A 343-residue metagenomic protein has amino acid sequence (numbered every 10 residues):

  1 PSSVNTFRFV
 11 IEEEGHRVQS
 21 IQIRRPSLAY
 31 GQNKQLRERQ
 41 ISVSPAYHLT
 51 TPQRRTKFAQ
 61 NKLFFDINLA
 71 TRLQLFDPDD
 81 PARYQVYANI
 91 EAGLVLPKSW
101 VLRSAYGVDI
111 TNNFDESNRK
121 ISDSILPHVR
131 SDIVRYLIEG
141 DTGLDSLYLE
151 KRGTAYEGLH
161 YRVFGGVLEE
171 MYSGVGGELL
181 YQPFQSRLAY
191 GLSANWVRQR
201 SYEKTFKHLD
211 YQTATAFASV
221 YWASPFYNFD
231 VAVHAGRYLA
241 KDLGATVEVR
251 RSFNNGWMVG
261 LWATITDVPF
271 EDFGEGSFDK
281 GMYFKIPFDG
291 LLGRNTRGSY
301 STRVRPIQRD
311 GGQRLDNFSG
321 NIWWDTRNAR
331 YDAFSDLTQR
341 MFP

Functional and structural regions predicted by a protein language model:
P1-G153, L209, P343: Outer-membrane beta-barrel initiation region
Q32-L63, G293-M341: Outer-membrane beta-barrel biogenesis signature
A59, Y84, A92-W100, G153-E157 (+6 more regions): Outer-membrane beta-barrel strand-turn architecture
Q60, P81-Q85, I138-L144, T154-Y156 (+4 more regions): Transmembrane beta-barrel outer-membrane domains
F65-D77, L102-S104, D132-R135, E157-L168 (+4 more regions): Transmembrane beta-strand segments that form the barrel wall of outer-membrane beta-barrel proteins
L69, A88-L94, L149-G153, G177-Y181 (+3 more regions): Residues on the lipid-exposed face of transmembrane beta-strands in outer-membrane beta-barrel proteins
I110, S117, I121-P127, L159-L168 (+2 more regions): Extended amphipathic alpha-helical coiled-coil/heptad-repeat regions
I110-E139, S193-S224, H234-T246, R250 (+1 more regions): Outer-membrane beta-barrel translocator/channel fold
